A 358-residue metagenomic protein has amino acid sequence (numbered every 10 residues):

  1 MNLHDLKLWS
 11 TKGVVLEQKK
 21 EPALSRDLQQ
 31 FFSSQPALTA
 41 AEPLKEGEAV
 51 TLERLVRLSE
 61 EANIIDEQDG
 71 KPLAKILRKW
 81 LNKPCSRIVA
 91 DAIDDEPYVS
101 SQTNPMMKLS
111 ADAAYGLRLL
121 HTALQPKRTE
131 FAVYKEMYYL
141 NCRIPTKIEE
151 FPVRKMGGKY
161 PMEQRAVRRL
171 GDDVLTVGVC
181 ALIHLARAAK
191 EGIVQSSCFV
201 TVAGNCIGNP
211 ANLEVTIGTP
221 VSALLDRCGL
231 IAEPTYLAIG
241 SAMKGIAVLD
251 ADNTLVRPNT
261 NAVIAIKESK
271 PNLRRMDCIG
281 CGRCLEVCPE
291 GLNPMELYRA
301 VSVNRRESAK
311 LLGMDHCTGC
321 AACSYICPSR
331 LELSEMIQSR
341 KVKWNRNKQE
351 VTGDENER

Functional and structural regions predicted by a protein language model:
M1-L3, Q30, G218, A223-L225 (+2 more regions): Short alpha-helical segments in extracytoplasmic peptidoglycan/chitin-binding modules and envelope-associated proteins
N2-V15, L24-D27, N272: Short, Lys/Arg- and Gly-enriched loop/turn segments at beta-strand edges
G13-W80: Acidic low-complexity segments
F31, L52, A62-G70, R78-N82 (+6 more regions): Hydrophobic alpha-helical positions that pack around
I88-Q102: Gly-rich Lys/Arg/Thr-decorated short loops/hinges at beta-loop-alpha junctions or inter-strand turns that position
P126-A132, S197, A232-G240, E307-L311 (+2 more regions): Flexible, glycine/charged-enriched surface loops at secondary-structure junctions
P161, D226-I279: Active-site gating/interface segments in enzymes
V263-R275, L285, P289-R358: Ferredoxin-type iron-sulfur electron-transfer modules in oxidoreductases and energy-metabolism complexes
